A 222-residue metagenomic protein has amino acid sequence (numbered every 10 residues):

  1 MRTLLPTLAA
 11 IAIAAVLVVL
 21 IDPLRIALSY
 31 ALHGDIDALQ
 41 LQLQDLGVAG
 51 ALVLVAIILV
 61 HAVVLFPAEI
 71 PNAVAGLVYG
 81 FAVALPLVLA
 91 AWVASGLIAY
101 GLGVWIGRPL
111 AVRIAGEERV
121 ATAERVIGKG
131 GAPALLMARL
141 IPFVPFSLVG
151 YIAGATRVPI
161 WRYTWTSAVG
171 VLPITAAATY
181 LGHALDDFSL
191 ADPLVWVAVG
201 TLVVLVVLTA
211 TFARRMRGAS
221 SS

Functional and structural regions predicted by a protein language model:
M1-L4, A10, A14-L54, L89 (+4 more regions): Membrane-interfacial helix-loop-helix
V55-V83, F143-V149, V171-A178: Transmembrane helix boundary and interhelical junction motifs in multipass membrane proteins
N72-A94, G154-A168, P173, D186: Interfacial segments of multi-pass membrane proteins
A73, Y100, P109, Y151 (+2 more regions): Transmembrane alpha-helix boundary and packing residues in multipass membrane permease domains and related
G96-L97, V171-A176, V206: Hydrophobic transmembrane alpha-helices of multi-pass small-molecule transporters
T166-G170, L194-L202: Pore-lining and gate-forming transmembrane alpha-helices of multi-pass membrane transport proteins
A177-L181, T211-F212: Hydrophobic alpha-helical transmembrane segments in multi-pass integral membrane proteins
